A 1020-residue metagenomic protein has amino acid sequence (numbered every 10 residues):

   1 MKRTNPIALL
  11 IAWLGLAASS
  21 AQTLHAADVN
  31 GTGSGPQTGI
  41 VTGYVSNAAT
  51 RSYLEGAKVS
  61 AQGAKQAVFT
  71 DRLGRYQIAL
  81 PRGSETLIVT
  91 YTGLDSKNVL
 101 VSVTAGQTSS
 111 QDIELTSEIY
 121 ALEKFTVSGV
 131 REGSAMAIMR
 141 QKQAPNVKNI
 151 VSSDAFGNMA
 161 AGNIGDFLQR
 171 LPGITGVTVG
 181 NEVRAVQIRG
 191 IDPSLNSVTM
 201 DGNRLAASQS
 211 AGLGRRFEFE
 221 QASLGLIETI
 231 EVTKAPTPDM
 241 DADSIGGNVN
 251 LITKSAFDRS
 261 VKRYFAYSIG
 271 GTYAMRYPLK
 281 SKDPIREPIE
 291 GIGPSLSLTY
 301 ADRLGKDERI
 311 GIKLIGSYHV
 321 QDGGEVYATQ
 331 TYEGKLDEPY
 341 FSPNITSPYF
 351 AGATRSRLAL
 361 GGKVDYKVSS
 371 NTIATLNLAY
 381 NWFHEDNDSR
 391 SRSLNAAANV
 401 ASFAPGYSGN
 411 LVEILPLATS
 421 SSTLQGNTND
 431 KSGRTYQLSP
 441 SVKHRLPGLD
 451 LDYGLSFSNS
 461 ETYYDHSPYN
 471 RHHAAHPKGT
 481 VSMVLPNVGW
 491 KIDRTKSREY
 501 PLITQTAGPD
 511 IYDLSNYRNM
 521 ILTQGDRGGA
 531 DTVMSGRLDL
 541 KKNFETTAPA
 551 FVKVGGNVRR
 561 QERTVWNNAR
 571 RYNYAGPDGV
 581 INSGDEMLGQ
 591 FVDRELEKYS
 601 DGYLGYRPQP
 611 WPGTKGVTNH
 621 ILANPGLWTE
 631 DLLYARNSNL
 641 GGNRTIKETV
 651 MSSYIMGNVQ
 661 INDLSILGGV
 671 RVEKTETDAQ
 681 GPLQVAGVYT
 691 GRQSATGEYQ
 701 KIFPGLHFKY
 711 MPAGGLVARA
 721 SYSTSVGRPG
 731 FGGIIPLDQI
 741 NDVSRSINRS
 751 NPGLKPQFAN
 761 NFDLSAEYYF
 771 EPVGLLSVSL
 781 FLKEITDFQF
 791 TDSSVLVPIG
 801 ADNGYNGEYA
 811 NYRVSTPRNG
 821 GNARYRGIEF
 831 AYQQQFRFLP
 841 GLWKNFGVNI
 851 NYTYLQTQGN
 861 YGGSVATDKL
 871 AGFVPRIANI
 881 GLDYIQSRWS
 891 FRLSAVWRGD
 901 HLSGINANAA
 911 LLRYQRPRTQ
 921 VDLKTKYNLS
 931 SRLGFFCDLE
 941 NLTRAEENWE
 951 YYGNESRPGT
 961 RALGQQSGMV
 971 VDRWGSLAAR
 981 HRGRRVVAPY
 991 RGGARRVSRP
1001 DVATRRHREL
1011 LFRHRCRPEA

Functional and structural regions predicted by a protein language model:
Q22-V130: Periplasm-facing N-terminal accessory domains of Gram-negative outer-membrane beta-barrel systems
D95, A105-S110, K124-Q187, D192-S194 (+3 more regions): Periplasmic N-terminal accessory/gating domains of Gram-negative outer-membrane beta-barrel systems
R204, E562-T564, G641, Y710 (+4 more regions): Surface-exposed extracellular loop regions of Gram-negative outer-membrane beta-barrel proteins, predominantly
E220-S268, E325, P840: A beta-strand signature from Gram-negative outer-membrane beta-barrel systems, especially the internal plug domain
P288-N399, P405, T423, G433-P440 (+3 more regions): Transmembrane beta-barrel wall of Gram-negative outer-membrane proteins
S420-T435, S638-M651, G697, V726-I785 (+6 more regions): Outer-membrane beta-barrel signature, preferentially recognizing the C-terminal barrel domain of Gram-negative
Y574-G576, T786, W897-G904, K926-P1018: C-terminal beta-signal and adjacent terminal beta-strands/loops of Gram-negative outer-membrane beta-barrel proteins
F781-E784, A801-L902, R995-R999, R1005 (+2 more regions): Gram-negative outer-membrane beta-barrel transporters
